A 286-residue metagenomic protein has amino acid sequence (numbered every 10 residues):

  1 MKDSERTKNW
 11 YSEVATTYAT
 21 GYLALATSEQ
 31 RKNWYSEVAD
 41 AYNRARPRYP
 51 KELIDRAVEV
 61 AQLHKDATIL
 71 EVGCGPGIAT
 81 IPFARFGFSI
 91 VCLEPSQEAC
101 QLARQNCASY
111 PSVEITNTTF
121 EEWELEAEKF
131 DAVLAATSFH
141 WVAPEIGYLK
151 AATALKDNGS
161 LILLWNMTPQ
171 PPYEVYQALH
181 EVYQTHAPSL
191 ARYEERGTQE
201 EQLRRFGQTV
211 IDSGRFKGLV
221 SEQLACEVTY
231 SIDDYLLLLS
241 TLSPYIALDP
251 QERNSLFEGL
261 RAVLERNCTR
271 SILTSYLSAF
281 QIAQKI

Functional and structural regions predicted by a protein language model:
M1-V38: N-terminal, positively charged/glycine-rich alpha-helical extensions of SAM-dependent methyltransferases
P47-A67: Conserved alpha-helix/loop element of class I SAM-dependent methyltransferases that forms part of the SAM/SAH-binding
L70, P76-W123: Class I SAM-dependent methyltransferase SAM/SAH-binding core
P76, E200-I286: Conserved Class I S-adenosyl-L-methionine
W123-V133: A short acidic, Gly/Pro-enriched loop at the edge of an enzyme's catalytic core that lines a small-molecule cofactor
D131-E145: A short SAM/SAH-binding and catalytic strip from SAM-dependent methyltransferases
I146-D157: A short glycine-rich, Lys/Arg-flanked "PGG" loop and its adjoining helix->strand segment in the class I
K156-C226: Conserved catalytic/acceptor-binding region of the Class I
